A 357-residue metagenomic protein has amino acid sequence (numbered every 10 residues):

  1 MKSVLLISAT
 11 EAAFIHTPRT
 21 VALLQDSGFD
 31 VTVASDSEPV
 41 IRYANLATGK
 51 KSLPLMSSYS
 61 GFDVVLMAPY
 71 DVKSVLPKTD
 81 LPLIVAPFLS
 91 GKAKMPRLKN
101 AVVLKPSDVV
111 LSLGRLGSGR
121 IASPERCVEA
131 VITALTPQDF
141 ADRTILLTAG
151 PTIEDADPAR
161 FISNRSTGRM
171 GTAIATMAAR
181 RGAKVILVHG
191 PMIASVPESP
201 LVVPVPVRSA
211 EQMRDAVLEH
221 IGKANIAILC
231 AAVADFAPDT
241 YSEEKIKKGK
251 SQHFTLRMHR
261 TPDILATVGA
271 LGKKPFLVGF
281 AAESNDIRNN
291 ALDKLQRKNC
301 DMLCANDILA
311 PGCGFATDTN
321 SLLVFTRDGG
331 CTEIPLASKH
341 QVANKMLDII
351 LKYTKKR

Functional and structural regions predicted by a protein language model:
M1-L83, P87-A282, D286-R357: A cross-family phosphate/adenosyl-ligand binding-site feature
